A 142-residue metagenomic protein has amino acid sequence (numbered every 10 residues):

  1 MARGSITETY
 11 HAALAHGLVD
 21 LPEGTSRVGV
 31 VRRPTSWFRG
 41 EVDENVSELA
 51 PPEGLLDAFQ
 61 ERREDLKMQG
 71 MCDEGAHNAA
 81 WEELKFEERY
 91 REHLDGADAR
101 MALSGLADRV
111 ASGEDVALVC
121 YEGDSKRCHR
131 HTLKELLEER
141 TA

Functional and structural regions predicted by a protein language model:
A2-A142: Residues lining hydrophobic/aromatic ligand-binding pockets adjacent to catalytic sites
